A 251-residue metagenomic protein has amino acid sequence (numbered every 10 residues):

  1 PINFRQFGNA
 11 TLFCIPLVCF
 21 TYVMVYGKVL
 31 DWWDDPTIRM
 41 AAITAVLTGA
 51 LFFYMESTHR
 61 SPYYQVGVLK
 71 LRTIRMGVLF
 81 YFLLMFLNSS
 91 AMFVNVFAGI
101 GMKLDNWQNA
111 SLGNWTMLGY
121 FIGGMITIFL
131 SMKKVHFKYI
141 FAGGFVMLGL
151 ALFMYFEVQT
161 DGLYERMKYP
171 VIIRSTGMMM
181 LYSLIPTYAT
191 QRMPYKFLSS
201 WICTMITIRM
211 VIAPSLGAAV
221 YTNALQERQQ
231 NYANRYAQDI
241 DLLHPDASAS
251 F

Functional and structural regions predicted by a protein language model:
P1-L79: Hydrophobic transmembrane-helix bundles of small-molecule transporters
C14, F121-I122, T207, V211 (+1 more regions): Hydrophobic/small/kink-forming positions within alpha-helical transmembrane segments of polytopic membrane proteins
T21, V96, I128-F129, T187 (+2 more regions): Small-residue-mediated transmembrane helix hinge/kink sites in multi-pass secondary transporters
V23, E56, N95-G99, A189: Hydrophobic alpha-helical interface/terminus motif in multipass membrane transporters
S61-S183: Transmembrane core module of solute transporters
N106, M193-M205: Loop-to-transmembrane helix entry/capping segments in MFS-fold secondary transporters and related SLC/MFSD carriers
M180-P194: Intracellular juxtamembrane helix-capping segments at the cytosolic ends of symmetry-related transmembrane helices
A213-F251: Hydrophobic transmembrane architecture of multi-pass small-molecule transporters
